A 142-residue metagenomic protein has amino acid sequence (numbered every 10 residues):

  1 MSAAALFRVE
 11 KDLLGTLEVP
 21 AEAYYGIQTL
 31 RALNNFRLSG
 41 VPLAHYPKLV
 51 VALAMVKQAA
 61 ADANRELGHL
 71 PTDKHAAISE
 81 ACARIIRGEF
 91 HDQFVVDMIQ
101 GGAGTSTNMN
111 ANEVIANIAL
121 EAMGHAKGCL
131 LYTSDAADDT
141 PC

Functional and structural regions predicted by a protein language model:
M1-S134: Conserved, well-structured ligand/cofactor-binding cores
Y132-C142: Single conserved hydrophobic/aromatic residue that forms the stacking wall/gate of nucleotide- or nucleobase-binding
